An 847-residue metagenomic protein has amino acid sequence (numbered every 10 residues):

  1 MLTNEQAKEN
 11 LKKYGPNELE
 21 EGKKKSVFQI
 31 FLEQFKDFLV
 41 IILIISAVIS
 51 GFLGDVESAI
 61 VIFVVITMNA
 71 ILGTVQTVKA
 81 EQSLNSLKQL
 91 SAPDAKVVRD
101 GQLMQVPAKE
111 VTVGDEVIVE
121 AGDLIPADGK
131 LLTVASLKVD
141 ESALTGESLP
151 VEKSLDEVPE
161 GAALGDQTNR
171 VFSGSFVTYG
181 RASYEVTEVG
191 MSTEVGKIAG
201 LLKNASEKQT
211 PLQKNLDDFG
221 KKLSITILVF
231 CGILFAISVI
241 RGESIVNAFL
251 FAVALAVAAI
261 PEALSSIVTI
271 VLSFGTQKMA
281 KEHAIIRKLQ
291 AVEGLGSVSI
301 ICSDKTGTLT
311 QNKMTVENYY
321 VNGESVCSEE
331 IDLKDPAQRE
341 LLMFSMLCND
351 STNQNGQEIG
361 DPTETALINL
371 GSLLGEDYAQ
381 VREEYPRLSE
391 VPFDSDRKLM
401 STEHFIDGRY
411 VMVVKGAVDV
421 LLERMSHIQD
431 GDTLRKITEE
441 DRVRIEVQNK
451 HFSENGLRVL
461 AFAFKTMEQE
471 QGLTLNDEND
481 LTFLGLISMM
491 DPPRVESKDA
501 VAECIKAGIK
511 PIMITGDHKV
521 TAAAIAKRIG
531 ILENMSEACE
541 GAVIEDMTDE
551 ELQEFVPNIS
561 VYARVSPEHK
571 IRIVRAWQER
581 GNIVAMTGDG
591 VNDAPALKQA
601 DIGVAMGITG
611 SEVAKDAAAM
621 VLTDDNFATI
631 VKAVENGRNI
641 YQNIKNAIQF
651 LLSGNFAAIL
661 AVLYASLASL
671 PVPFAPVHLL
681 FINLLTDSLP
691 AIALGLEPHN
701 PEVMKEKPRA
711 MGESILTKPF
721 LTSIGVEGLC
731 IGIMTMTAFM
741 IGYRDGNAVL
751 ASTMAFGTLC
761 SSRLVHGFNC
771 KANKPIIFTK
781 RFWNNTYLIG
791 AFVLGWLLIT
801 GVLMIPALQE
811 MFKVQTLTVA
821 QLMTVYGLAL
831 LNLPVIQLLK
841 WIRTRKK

Functional and structural regions predicted by a protein language model:
M1-K705, I715-L716, L729, M740 (+2 more regions): Conserved cytosolic headpiece of P-type ATPases
T686, I731, T753-G767: Generic alpha-helical transmembrane segments
A710-L729, V749-T753: Membrane-water interface at loop-to-transmembrane-helix junctions
M734: C-terminal catalytic subdomain
R744-A748: Membrane-helix interface and helix-disruption motif detector
C770: A C-terminal functional module that forms or caps the active site or interfaces directly with catalytic machinery
